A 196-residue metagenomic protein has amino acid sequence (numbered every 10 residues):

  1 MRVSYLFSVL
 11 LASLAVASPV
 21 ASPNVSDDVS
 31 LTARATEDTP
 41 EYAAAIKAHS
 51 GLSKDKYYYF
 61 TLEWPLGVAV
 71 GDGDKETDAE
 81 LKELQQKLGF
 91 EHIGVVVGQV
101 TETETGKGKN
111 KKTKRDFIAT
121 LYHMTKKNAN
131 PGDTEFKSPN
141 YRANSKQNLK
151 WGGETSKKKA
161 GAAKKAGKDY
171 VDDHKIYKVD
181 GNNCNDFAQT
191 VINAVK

Functional and structural regions predicted by a protein language model:
M1-V3, V195-K196: A positional/structural detector of protein chain ends, strongest at the extreme C-terminus and weakly at the extreme
R2-F7, L11-K126: N-terminal accessory segments that precede or flank the first globular/catalytic domain
N128-P131: Short, surface-exposed acidic-centric catalytic microdomains
T134-K196: Active-site nucleophile-His-acid catalytic modules used for acyl/amide transfer and hydrolysis across diverse enzymes
